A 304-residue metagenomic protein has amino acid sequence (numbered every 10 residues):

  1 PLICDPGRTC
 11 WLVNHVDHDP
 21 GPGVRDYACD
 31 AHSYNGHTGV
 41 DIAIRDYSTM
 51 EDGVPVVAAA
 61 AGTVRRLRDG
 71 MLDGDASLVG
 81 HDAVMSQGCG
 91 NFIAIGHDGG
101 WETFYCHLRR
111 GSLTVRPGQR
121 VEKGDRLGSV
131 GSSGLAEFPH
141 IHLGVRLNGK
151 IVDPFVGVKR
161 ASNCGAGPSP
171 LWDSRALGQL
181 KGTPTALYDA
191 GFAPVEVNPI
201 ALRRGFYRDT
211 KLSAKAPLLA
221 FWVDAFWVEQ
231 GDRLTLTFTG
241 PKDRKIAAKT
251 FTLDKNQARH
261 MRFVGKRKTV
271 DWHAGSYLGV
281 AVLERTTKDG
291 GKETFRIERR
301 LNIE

Functional and structural regions predicted by a protein language model:
P1-G23, A83-M85, T114-Q119, G144-W222 (+1 more regions): Acidic, glycine-rich catalytic/binding loops that coordinate metals and/or anionic ligands
E51-G53, A59-R110, V145: Zn2+-dependent peptidoglycan hydrolase active-site motif and core
P55-R66, T114-S129: Short, well-structured beta-strand-loop connectors
F238-I246, T286-K288: Change "in extracellular beta-sheet-rich domains … of secreted and cell-surface proteins" to "in beta-sheet-rich domains
I246-Q257: Solvent-exposed serine/threonine-rich low-complexity stretches and specific carbohydrate-binding patches
K255-K268: Aromatic sugar-binding surface patches on proteins that engage polysaccharides or sugar-phosphate polymers
G275-T286: A short tyrosine-centered beta-strand micro-motif
D289-E304: Short beta-strand elements
